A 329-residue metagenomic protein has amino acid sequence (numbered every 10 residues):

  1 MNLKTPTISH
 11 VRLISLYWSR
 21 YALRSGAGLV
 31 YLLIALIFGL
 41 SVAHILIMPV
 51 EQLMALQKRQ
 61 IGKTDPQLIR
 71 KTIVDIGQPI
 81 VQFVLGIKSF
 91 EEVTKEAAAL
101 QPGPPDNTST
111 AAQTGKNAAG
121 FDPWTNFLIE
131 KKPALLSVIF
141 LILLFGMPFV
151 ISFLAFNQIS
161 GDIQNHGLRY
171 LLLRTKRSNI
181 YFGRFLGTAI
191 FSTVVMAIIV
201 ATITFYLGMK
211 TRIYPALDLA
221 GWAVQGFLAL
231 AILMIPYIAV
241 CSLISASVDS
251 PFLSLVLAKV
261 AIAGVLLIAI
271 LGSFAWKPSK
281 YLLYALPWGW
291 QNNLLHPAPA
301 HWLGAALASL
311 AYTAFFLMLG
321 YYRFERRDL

Functional and structural regions predicted by a protein language model:
M1-A35: Aromatic- and glycine-rich beta-strand/loop motifs that create alpha-glucan
I8, I45-Q78, Q82-A134, L257-L329: Terminal transmembrane helical anchor/hairpin motif
W18, A201-F205, A239-L243, A263 (+3 more regions): Alpha-helical transmembrane segments of multipass membrane proteins
Y21, G161, L173, T204 (+5 more regions): Transmembrane helix-loop junction
Y31-I34, F182-G183, S254-L257, A308 (+1 more regions): Hydrophobic core positions of alpha-helical segments in small-molecule transporters and transporter systems
Y31-I47, T188-I198, L257-S273: Hydrophobic alpha-helical membrane-insertion segments
S41-K71, D106, T110-N157, Y181-F252 (+2 more regions): Secretory targeting signals
Q158-I190: Helix-loop-helix units of permease transmembrane domains in multi-pass membrane transporters, especially ABC
